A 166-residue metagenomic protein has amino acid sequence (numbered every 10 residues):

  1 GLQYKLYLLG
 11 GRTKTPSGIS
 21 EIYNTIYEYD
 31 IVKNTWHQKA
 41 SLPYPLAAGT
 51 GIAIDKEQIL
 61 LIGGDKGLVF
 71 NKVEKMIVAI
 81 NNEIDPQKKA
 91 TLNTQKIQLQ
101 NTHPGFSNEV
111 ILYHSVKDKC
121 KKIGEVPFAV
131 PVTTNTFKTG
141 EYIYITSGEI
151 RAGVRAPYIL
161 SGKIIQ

Functional and structural regions predicted by a protein language model:
G1-Q166: Kelch-like beta-propeller repeat domains
